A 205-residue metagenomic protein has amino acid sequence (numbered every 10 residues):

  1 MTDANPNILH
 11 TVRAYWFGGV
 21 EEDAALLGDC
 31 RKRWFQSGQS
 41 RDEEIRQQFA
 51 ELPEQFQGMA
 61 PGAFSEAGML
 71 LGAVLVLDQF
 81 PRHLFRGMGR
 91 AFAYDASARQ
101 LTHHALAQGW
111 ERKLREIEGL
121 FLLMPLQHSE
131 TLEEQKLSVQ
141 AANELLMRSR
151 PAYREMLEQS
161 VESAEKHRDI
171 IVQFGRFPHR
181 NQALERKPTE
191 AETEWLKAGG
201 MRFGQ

Functional and structural regions predicted by a protein language model:
M1-G72, V76-M88, F92-Q205: Intrinsically disordered, low-complexity activation-like regions
